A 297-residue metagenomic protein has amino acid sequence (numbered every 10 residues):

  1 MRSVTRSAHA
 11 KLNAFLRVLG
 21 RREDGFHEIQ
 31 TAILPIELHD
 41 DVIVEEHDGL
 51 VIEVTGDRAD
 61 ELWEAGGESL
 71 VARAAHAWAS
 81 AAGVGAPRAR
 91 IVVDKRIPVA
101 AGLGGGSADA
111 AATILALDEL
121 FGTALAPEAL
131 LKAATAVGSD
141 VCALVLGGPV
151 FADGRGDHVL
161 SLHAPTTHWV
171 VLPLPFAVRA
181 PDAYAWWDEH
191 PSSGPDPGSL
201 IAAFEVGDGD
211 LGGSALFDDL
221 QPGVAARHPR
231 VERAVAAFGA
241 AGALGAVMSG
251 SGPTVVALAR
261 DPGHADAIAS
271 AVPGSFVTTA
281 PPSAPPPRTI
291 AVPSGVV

Functional and structural regions predicted by a protein language model:
M1-A101, E119, T123, P127-E128 (+1 more regions): ATP-binding N-lobe of GHMP and related small-molecule kinases
A14, V42-V44, V71, G106 (+4 more regions): Residue-level signal for inorganic ion chemistry
R73-A81, A129, A133, V137 (+2 more regions): Generic non-transmembrane alpha-helical segments
A101-P127, A143-V145: DPxDG-like acidic metal-binding loop motif
L146, F151-G245, R260-D266, S270 (+1 more regions): Conserved, helical-rich catalytic subdomain that frames metal- and/or nucleotide-binding sites in enzyme alpha/beta
M248-P262: N-terminal pre-core extensions flanking Radical SAM catalytic domains
